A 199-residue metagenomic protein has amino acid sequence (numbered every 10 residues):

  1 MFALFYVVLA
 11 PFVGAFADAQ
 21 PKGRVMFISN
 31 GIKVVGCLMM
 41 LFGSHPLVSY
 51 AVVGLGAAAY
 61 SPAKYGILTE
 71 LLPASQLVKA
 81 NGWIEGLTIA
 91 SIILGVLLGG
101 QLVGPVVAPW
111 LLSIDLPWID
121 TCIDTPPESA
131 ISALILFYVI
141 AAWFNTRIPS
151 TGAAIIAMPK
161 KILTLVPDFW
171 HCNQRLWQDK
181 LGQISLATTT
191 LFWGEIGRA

Functional and structural regions predicted by a protein language model:
F2-K33, V48-V106, F144-T146, I184-A199: Substrate-agnostic recognition of the 12-TM MFS/MFS-like secondary transporter fold
V25, F42-H45, L77, W83 (+2 more regions): Membrane-interfacial loop-to-transmembrane-helix junctions in polytopic alpha-helical membrane proteins
I32-F42, I140-F144: Transmembrane-helix signature of multi-pass solute transporters
L38-G43, L94-L134: Transmembrane alpha-helix termini and helix-breaking/packing motifs in multi-pass membrane transporters
P46-G54, I131-Y138: Hydrophobic core segments of alpha-helical transmembrane domains in multi-pass membrane proteins
G66, E70, S75, I123-K161: Helix-loop junctions on the cytosolic side of multi-pass membrane transporters, especially the intracellular loop
P109-I131, Q174-A199: A single, central transmembrane helix in multi-pass transporters
I148-T188: Juxtamembrane intracellular "pre-TM" segments in multi-pass secondary transporters
